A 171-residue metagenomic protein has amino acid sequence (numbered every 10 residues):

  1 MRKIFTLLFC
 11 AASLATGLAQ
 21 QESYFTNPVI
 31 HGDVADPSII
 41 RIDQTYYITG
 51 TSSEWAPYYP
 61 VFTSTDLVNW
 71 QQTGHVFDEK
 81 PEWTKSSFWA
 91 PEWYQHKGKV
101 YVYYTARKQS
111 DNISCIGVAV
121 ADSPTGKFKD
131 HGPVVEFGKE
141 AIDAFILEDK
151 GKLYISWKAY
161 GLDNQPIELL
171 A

Functional and structural regions predicted by a protein language model:
M1-E22: Bacterial Sec-dependent N-terminal signal peptides
L18-A171: Carbohydrate-active catalytic/glycan-binding domains of CAZyme proteins, especially the secreted or lumenal ectodomains
